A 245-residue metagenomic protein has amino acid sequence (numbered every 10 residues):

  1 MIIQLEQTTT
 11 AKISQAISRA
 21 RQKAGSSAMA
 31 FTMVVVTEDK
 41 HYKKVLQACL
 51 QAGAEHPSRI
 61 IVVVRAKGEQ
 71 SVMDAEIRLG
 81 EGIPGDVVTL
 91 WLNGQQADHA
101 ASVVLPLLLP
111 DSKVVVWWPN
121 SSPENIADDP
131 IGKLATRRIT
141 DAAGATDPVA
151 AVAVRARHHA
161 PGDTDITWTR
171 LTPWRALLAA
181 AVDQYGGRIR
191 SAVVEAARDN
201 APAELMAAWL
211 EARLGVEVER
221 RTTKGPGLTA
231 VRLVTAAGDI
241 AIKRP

Functional and structural regions predicted by a protein language model:
M1-W117: An N-terminal, globular interaction/scaffold subdomain
K12, A20-R21, A207-W209, E219-P245: C-terminal structured domains
H41-K44, N200-A201, A237-K243: Short, surface-exposed beta-strand/loop "edge" segments at domain boundaries and coil↔beta transitions
C49-A54, L105-L108, P130-K133, A207-L214: Short, solvent-exposed amphipathic alpha-helical segments in soluble enzyme and RNA/protein-processing domains
R59-G68, W117-P119, A142-A145, E217-L228: A generic structural motif
A75-G80, G132-A145, R232-P245: Acidic, Ser/Thr-rich peripheral helices and adjacent loops at domain boundaries
W91-A179: Internal, hydrophobic cores of structured domains that mediate oligomerization or house catalytic pockets within large
T167-R221, A230-V231: ATP/pyrophosphate-binding catalytic subdomain of soluble kinases
